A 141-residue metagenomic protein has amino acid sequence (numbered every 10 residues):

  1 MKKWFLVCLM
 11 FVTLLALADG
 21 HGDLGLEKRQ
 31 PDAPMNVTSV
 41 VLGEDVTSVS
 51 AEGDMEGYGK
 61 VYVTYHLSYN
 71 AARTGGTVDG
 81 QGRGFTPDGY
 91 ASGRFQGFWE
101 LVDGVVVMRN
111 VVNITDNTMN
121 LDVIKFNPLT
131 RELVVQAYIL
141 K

Functional and structural regions predicted by a protein language model:
M1-W4: Positively charged n-region of N-terminal signal peptides that target proteins for export
M10-L17: Hydrophobic h-region of N-terminal signal peptides that target proteins for export in Gram-negative bacteria
A18-K141: Beta-strand-enriched cores of mature, soluble protein domains
